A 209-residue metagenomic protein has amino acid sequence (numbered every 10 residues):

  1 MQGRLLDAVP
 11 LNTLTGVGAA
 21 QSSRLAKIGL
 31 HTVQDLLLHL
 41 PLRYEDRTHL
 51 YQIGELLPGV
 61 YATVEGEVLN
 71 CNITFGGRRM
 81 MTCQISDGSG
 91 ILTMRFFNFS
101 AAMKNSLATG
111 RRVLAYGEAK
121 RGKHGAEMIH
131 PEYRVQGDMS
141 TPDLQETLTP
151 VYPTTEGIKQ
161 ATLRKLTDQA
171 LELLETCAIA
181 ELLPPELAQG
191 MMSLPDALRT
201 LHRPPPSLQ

Functional and structural regions predicted by a protein language model:
M1-T15, S23-A26: Long, highly charged, low-complexity intrinsically disordered interaction regions that mediate electrostatic DNA/RNA
V33, A62, V113-A115: Short beta-strand segments enriched for Tyr within beta-sheet-rich domains, predominantly fibronectin type III
L42-A62: Short boundary/loop segments of OB/S1/cold-shock single-stranded nucleic-acid-binding domains
P58-R79, G117: Structural detector for short beta-strands of small beta-barrel domains
T74-Q209: Upstream accessory/linker segments immediately N-terminal to the RecA-like ATPase cores of bacterial MutS and a subset
